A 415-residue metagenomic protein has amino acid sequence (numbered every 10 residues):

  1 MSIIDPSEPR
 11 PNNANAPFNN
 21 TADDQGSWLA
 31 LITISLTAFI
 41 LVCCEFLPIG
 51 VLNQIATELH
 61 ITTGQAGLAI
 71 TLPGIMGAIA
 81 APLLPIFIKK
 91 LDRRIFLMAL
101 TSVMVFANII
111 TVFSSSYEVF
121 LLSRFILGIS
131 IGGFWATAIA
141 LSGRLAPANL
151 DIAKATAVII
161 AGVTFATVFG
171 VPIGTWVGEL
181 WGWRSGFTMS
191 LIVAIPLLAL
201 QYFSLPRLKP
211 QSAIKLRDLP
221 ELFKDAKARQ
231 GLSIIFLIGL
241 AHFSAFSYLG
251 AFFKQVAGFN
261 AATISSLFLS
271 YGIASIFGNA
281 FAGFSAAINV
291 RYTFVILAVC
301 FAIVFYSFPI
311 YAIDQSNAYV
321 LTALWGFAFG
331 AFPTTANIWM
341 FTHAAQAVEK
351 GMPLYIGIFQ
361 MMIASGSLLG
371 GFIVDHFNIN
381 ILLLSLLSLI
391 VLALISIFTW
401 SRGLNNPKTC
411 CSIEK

Functional and structural regions predicted by a protein language model:
H60, D92, F113-V119, G258 (+1 more regions): Helix-breaking motifs and short loop linkers at transmembrane-helix boundaries and internal kinks in secondary membrane
I79-E118: Conserved MFS/SLC helix-loop-helix module at the cytosolic interface between two early adjacent transmembrane helices
A80-D92, G278-V290, V374-D375: Helix-to-loop junctions at the C-terminal end of transmembrane segments in multipass secondary transporters
A107, E118-L127, S316-L324: Paired small-residue
Y117-V119, N149-L205, Y248, F252-Q255: Helix-loop-helix hairpin linking two adjacent transmembrane segments in secondary transporters
S123-G162: Cytoplasmic helix-loop-helix junction between adjacent transmembrane helices in 12-TM secondary transporters
R291-A336: C-terminal transmembrane helical hairpin of 12-TM major facilitator-type secondary transporters
H343-N378, L386: A late C-terminal transmembrane helix in Major Facilitator Superfamily
